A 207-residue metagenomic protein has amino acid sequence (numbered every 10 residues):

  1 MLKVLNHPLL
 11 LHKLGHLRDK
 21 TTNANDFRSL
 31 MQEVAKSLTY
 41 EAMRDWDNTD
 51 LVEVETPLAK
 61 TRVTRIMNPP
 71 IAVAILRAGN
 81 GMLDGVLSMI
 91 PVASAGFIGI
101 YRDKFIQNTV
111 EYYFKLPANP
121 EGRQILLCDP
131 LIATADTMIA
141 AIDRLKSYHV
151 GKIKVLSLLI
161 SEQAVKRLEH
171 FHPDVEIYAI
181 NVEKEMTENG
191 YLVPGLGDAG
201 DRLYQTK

Functional and structural regions predicted by a protein language model:
M1-K207: PRPP-associated nucleotide enzymes
